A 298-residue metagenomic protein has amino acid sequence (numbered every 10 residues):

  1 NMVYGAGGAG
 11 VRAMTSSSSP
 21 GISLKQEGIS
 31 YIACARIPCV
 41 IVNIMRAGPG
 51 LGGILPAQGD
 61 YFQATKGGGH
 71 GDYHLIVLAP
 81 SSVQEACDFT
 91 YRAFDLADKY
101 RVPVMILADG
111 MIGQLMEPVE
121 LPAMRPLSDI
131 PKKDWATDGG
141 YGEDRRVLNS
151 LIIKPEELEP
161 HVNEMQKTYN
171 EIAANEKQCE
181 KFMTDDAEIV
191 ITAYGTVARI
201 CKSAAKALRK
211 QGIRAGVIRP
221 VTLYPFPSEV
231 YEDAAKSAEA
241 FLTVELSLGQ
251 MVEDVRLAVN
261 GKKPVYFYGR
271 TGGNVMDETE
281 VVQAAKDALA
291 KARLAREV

Functional and structural regions predicted by a protein language model:
N1-K66, L78-A97: Thiamine diphosphate
G8-A13, C34-V40, G59, G71-L75 (+5 more regions): Short coil/turn connectors at secondary-structure junctions
I22-L24, V221-S228, N274: Short acidic loop-to-helix transition motifs that present clustered carboxylates
L75-I130, A240, E280-V298: Structural signature of the thiamine diphosphate
R101-K181: Conformationally flexible catalytic loops at phosphate/diphosphate-handling active centers
Q178-R214, I218, Y224-V230: Redox- and metal-dependent alpha/beta enzyme cores, enriched for Fe-S-associated oxidoreductases and cofactor-handling
E245-V298: Peripheral docking tails and interdomain loops at the edges of cofactor- or intermediate-handling domains
